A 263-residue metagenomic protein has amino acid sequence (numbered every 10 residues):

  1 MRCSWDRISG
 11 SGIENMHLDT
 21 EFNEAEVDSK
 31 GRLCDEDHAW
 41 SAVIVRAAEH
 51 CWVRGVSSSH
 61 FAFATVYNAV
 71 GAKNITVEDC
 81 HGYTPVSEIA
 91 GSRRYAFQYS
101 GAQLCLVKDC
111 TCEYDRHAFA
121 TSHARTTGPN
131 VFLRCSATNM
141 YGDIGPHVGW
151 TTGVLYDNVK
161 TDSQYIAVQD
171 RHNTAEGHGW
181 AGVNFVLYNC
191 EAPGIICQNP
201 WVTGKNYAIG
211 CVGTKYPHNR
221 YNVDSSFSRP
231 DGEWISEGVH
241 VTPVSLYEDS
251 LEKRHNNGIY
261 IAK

Functional and structural regions predicted by a protein language model:
M1, C34-I44, V53-S58, N68 (+1 more regions): C-terminal effector modules of nucleic-acid-centric enzymes and ribosome-associated factors
M1-H38: Extracellular polysaccharide-degrading/modifying enzymes targeting complex plant/algal/animal polysaccharides
R2-D6, A25-V27, S41-A47, F63-G71 (+6 more regions): Glycine-rich beta-solenoid repeat tracts in large extracellular/virion proteins
S9-T20, E49-H60, A72-S87, G101-R116 (+3 more regions): Right-handed parallel beta-helix
V27-D28, G55, T126, R134 (+1 more regions): Extracellular beta-rich repeat passengers
